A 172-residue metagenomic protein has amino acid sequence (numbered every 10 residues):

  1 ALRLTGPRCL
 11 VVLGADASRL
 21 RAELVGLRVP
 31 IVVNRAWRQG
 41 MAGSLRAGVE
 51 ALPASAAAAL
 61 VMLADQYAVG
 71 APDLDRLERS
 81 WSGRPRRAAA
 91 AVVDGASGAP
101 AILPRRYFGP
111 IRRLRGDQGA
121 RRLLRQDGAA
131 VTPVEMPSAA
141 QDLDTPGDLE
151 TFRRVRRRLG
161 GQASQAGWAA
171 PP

Functional and structural regions predicted by a protein language model:
A1-S97, A129-M136, G160: Nucleotide and nucleotide-moiety/phosphate-recognizing core
E50, Y107-F108: Hydrophobic, well-ordered secondary-structure segments that either form specific early membrane-associated helices used
A59, R106-Y107: A general alpha-helix detector
A88-A90, P100-I102, L123: Conserved hydrophobic/aromatic beta-strand scaffold that supports enzyme active sites
A99-L103, Q141-L143: Short glycine- and hydrophobic/aromatic-rich loop-to-beta-strand nucleating segment in the catalytic cores
G109-P172: Conserved alpha/beta core of the MobA/IspD/sugar-nucleotide pyrophosphorylase nucleotidyltransferase superfamily
